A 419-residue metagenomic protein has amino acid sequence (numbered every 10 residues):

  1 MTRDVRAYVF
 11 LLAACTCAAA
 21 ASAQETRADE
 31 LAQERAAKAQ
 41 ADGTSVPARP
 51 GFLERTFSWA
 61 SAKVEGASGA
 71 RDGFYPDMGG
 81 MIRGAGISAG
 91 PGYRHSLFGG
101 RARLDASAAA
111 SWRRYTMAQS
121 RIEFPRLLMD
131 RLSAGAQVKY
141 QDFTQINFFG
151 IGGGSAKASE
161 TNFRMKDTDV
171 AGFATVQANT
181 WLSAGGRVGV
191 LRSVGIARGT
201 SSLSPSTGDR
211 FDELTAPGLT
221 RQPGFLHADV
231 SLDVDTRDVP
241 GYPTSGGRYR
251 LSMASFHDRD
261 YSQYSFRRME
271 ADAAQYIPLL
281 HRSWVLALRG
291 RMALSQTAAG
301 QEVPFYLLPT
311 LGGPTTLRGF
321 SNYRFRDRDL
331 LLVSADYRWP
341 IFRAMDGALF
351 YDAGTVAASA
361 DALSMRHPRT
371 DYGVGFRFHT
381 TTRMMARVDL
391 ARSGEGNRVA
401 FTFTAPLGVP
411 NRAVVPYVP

Functional and structural regions predicted by a protein language model:
S22-G135, G185, D209-T244, P314 (+6 more regions): Outer-membrane beta-barrel initiation region
F74-P76, L104-A106, L132-V138, L182-V188 (+9 more regions): Transmembrane beta-strands of outer-membrane beta-barrel proteins
M78-G84, H95-L97, A108-R114, F124-R126 (+12 more regions): Transmembrane beta-strands of outer-membrane beta-barrel pores
I87-P91, T116-S120, K166-G172, L226-V234 (+7 more regions): Hydrophobic, lipid-facing positions within transmembrane beta-strands of outer-membrane proteins
A106-A108, S155-E160, D212-L219, S255-Y261 (+2 more regions): Extracellular loop and loop/strand-boundary signature of outer-membrane beta-barrel proteins
M117-I122, I146-G154, I196-P205, P243-S245 (+5 more regions): Outer-membrane beta-barrel translocator domains and adjoining extracellular loop/strand segments of Gram-negative
A134-F173, M292-L311, A386-T404, Y417-P419: Outer-membrane beta-barrel translocator/channel fold
P278-G354, A358: Extracytoplasmic gating/loop element in the C-terminal half of outer-membrane beta-barrel translocons and assembly
